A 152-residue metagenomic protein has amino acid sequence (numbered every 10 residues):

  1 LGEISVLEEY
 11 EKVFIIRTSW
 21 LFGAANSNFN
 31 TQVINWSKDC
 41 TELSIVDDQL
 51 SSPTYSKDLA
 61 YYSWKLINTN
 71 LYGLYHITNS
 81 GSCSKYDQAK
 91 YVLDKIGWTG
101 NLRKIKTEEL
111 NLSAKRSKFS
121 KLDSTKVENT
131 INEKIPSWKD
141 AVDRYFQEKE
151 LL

Functional and structural regions predicted by a protein language model:
I4-S51, K57-D58: NAD(P)-dependent short-chain dehydrogenase/reductase
F14, L43, S52, G81 (+2 more regions): Residues that recognize and position ribonucleotide moieties
W20, F29, Y72, K85-Q88 (+1 more regions): Tryptophan-centric aromatic hotspots in well-structured domains and transmembrane helices
A24-N26, Q49-D58, I77-K95, R144: Substrate-binding strand-loop-helix patch in Rossmann-like NAD(P)-dependent oxidoreductase/epimerase domains
N30-I34, S56-W64, K139-F146: Short, amphipathic alpha-helical "lid/cap" segments that border enzyme active or binding sites
Y62, T69-S113, K118-F119: Mid/C-terminal beta-alpha module of Rossmann-like enzyme folds, strongest in SDR-family dehydrogenases/epimerases
I67-L71, I96, F146-L152: Short, hydrophobic alpha-helical segments
S84-K90, K106-L152: Conserved C-terminal active-site "lid" loop/helix of NAD(P)H-dependent oxidoreductases that clamps the redox cofactor
